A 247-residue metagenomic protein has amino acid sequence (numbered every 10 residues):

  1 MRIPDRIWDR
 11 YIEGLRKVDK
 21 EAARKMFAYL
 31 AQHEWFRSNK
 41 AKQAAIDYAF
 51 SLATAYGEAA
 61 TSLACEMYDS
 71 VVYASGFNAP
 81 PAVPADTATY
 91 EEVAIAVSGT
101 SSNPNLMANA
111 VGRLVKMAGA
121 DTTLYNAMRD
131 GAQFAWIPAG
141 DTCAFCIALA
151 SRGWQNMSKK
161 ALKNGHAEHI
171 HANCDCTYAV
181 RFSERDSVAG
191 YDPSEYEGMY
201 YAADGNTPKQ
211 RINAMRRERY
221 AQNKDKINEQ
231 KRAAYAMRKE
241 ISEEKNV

Functional and structural regions predicted by a protein language model:
M1-H171, V180-A221, R232-V247: Domain-core detector
